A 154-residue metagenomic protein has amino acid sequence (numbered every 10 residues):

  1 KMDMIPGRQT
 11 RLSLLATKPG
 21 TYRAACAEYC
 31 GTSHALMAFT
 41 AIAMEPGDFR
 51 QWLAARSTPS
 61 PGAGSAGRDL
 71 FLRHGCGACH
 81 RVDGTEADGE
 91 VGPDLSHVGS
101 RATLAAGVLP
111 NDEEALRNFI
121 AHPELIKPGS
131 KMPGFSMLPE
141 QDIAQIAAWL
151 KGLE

Functional and structural regions predicted by a protein language model:
K1-M37, A43-E45: Membrane-embedded segments
C26, G67, R73-D83, L116 (+3 more regions): The canonical Cys-X-X-Cys-His
Y29, M44, C79-V82, V98 (+1 more regions): Small disulfide-bonded, cysteine-rich extracellular recognition modules and tandem repeats
T32, T85-E86: Short, non-ligating residues that shape and space the ligands of small metal-coordination modules and catalytic
A38, R68-G77, D88-D94: Sequence context surrounding c-type heme c attachment/ligation sites in exported
P46-L72: Electrostatic cytochrome c docking/interface patches
A54-G62, E86-E154: Extracytoplasmic electron-transfer domains, predominantly the class I c-type cytochrome c fold
